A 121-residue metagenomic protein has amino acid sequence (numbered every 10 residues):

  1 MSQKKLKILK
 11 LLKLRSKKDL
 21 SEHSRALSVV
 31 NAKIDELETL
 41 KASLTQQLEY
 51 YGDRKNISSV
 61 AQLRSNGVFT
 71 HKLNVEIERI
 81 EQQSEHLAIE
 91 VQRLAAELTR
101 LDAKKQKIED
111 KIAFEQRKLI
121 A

Functional and structural regions predicted by a protein language model:
M1-A121: Charge-rich amphipathic alpha-helical interaction elements
